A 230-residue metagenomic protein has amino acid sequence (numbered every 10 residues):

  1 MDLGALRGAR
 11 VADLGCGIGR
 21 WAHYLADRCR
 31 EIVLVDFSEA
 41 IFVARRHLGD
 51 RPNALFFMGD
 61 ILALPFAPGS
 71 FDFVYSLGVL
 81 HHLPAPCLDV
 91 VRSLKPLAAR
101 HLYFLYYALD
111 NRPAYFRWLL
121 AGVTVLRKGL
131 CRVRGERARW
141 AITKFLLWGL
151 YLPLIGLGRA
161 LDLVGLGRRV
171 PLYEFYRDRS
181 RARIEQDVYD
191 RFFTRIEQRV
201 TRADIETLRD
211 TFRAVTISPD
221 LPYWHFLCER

Functional and structural regions predicted by a protein language model:
M1-R10, Y24: Conserved alpha-helix/loop element of class I SAM-dependent methyltransferases that forms part of the SAM/SAH-binding
L14: Conserved beta-strand/loop positions that form the S-adenosyl-L-methionine
I18-A63: Class I SAM-dependent methyltransferase SAM/SAH-binding core
Y75: A conserved beta-strand element that flanks and buttresses the S-adenosyl-L-methionine
L88-R100: A short glycine-rich, Lys/Arg-flanked "PGG" loop and its adjoining helix->strand segment in the class I
R100-I142: Conserved class I S-adenosyl-L-methionine
C131-R202: Substrate-binding/catalytic lobe of Class I Rossmann-like enzymes that use SAM or dcSAM, i.e., the mid-to-C-terminal
S218-R230: Core SAM-dependent methyltransferase catalytic element
